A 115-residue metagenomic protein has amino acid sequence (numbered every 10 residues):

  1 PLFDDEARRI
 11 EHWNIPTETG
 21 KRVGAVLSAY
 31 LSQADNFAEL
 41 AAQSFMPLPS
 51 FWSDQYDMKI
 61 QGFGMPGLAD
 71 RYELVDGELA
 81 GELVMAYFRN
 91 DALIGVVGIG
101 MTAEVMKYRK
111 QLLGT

Functional and structural regions predicted by a protein language model:
P1-T102: Mid-to-C-terminal Rossmann-like scaffold of FAD/NAD(P)H-dependent oxidoreductases
M101-T115: A short, polar/charged loop-to-alpha-helix boundary motif
